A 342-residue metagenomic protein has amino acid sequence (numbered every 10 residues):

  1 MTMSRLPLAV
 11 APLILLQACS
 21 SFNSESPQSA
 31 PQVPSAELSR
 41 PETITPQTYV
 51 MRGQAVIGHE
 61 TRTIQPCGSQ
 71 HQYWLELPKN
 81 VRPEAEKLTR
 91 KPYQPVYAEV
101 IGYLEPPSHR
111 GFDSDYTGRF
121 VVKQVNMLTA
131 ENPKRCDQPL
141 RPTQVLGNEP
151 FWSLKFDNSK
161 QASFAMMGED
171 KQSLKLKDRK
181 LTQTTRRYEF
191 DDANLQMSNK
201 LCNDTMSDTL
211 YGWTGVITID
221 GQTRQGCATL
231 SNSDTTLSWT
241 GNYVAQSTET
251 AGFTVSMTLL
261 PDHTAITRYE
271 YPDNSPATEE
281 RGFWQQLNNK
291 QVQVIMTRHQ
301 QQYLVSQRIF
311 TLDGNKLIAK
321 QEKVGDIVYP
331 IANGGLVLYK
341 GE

Functional and structural regions predicted by a protein language model:
L15-A18: C-terminal motif of bacterial Sec signal peptides marking the signal peptidase cleavage site
S20-N23: Bacterial signal peptide processing site
P27-V56: Post-signal peptide N-terminal segment of mature Sec-exported envelope proteins
Q47, M51-Q54, H59, T129-W152 (+3 more regions): Tryptophan-anchored aromatic micro-motifs
G53, R90-Y116: Flexible glycine-rich surface loops and low-complexity tracts that mediate binding to linear polymers
V56, E60-R62, G68-K87, I101 (+2 more regions): Contiguous, well-ordered beta-strand patches that form the walls/edges of small beta-barrel/beta-sandwich domains
P107-R135: OB-fold/S1-family single-stranded nucleic acid-binding modules
M206, L210, V216-R281, K290-E342: Lipid interaction determinants
